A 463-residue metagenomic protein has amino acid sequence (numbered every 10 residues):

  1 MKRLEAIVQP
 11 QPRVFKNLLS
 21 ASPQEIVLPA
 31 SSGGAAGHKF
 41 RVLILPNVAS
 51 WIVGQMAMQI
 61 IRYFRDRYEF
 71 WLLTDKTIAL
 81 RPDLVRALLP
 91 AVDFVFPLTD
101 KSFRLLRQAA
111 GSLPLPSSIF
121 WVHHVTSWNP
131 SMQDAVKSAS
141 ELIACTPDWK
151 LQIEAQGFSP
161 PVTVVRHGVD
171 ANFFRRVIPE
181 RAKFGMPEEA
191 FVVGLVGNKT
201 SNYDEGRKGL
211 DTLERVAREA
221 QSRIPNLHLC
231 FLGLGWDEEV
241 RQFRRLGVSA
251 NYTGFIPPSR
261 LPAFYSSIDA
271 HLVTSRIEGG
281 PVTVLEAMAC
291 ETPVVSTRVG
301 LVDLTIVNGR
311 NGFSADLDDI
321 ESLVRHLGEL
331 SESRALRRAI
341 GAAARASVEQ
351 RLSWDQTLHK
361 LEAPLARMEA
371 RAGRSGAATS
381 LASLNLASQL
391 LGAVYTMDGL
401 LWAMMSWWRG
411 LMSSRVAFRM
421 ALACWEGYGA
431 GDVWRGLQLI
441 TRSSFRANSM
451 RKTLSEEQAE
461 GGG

Functional and structural regions predicted by a protein language model:
R175-M186: A short helix/loop element that forms part of the nucleotide-sugar donor recognition site in Leloir-type
P187-K208, E214-R218: Conserved donor-binding/catalytic core segment of Leloir-type glycosyltransferases
E239-S259: Nucleotide-activated donor-binding/catalytic signature segment of Leloir-type glycosyltransferases, i.e., the conserved
A263-I268: Short alpha-helical donor nucleotide-sugar binding micro-motif in glycosyltransferases
R276: Aromatic "clamp/platform" in nucleotide-sugar-dependent glycosyltransferases that forms part of the donor/acceptor
P293-S296, I306: Short hydrophobic beta-strand element within catalytic cores of glycosyltransferases and related nucleotide-activated
N308-G309, F313-I320, E329-R334: Conserved acidic donor-binding segment of nucleotide-sugar-dependent glycosyltransferases
Q350, D355-E460: C-terminal amphipathic helix plus adjacent low-complexity, charged tail appended to glycosyltransferase catalytic
